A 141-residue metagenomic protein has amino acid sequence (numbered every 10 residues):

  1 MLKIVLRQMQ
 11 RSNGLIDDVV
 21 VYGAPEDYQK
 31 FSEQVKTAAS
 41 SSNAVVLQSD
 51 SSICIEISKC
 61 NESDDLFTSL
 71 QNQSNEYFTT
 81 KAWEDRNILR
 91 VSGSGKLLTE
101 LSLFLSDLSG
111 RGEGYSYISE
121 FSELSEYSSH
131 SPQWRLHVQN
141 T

Functional and structural regions predicted by a protein language model:
M1-T141: Positively charged, low-complexity terminal tracts and the immediately adjacent first secondary-structure elements
